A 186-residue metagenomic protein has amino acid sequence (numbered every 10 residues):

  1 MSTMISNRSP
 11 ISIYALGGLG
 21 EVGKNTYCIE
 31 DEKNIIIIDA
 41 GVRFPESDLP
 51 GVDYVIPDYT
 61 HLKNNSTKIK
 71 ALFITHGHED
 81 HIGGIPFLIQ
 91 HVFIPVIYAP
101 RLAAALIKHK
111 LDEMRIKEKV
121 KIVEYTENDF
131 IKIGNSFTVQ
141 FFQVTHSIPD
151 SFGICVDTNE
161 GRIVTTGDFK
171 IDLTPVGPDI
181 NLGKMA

Functional and structural regions predicted by a protein language model:
S2-F73, H78-A186: His/Asp/Glu-rich metal-coordinating catalytic cores of metallo-dependent phosphodiesterases/hydrolases acting on
